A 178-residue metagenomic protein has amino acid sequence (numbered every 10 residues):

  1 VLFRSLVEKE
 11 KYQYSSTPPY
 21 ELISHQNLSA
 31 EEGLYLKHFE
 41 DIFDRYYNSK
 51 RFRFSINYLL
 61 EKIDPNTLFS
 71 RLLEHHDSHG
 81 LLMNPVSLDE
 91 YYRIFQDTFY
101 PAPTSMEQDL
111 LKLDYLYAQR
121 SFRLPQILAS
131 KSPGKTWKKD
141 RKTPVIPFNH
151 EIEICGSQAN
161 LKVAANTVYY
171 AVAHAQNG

Functional and structural regions predicted by a protein language model:
V7-K9, Y14-Y20: Catalytic cores of nucleotide-enabled group-transfer and carboxylate-activating enzymes in metabolic and assembly-line
L22, A30-G33: Polar, glycine-rich mid-to-C-terminal structural blocks that act as macromolecule-binding/assembly scaffolds
G33, H38-G178: Radical SAM enzyme core and accessory elements
